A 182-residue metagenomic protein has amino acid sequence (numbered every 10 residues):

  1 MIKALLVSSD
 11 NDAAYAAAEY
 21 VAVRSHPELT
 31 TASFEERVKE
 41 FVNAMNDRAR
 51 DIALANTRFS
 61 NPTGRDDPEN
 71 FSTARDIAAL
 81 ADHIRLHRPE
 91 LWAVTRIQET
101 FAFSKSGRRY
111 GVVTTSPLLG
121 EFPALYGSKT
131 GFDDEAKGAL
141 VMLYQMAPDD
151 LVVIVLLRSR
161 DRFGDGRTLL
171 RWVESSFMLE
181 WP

Functional and structural regions predicted by a protein language model:
M1-S9: Short helix- or helix-capping micro-motifs that position conserved polar/aromatic residues at function-defining sites
E19-P182: Penicillin-recognizing serine hydrolase domain
